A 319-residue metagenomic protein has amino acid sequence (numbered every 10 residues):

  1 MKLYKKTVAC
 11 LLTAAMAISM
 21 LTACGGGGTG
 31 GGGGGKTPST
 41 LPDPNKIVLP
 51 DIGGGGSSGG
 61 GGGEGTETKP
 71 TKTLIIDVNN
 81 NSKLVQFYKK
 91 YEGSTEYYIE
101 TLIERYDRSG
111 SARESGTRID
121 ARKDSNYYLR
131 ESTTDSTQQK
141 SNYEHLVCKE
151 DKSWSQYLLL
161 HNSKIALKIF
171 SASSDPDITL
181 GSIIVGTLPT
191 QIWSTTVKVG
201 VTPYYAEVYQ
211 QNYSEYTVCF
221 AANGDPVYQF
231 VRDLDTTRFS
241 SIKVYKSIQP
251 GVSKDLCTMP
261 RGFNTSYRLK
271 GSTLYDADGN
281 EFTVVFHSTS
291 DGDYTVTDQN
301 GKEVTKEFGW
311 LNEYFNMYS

Functional and structural regions predicted by a protein language model:
M1-L11: Bacterial N-terminal signal peptides that target proteins for export
S19-A23: C-terminal motif of bacterial Sec signal peptides marking the signal peptidase cleavage site
G25-N126, K254-D291, N300-G301, T305-S319: N-terminal leader/targeting segments and the immediate start of mature chains
Y91-Y98, D120-Y128, L146-S155, T202-Y204 (+3 more regions): Short, solvent-exposed coil/turn segments at beta-strand boundaries
D107, D124, D135, K149 (+10 more regions): Acidic surface patches and DE-rich sequence motifs
A112-S182, V227, F239-S241, D293-Q299 (+2 more regions): An acidic-aromatic
S132-N142, V197-Y267, G271-Y275: Gly/Pro-enriched, hydrophobic low-complexity segments that function as extracytoplasmic propeptides/linkers
L180-G200: Short acidic, Pro/Gly- and aromatic-enriched capping/linker segments at domain boundaries
